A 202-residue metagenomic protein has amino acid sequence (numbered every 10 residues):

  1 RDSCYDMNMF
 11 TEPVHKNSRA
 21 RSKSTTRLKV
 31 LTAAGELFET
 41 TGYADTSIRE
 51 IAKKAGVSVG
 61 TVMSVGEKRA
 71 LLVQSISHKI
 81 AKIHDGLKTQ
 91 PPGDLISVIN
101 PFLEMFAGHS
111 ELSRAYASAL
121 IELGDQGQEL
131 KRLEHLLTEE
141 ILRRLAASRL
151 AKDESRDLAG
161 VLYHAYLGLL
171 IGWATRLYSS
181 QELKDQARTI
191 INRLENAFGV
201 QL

Functional and structural regions predicted by a protein language model:
R1-T25, Q201-L202: N-terminal intrinsically disordered/low-complexity leader segments
K29, A33, L37-A70, Q74: Helix-turn-helix
G66, A70-K79, E129, L133: Alpha-helical DNA-contacting segments of helix-turn-helix folds
Q74, L103-R132, E139, G168-T175: Amphipathic alpha-helical segments used for helix-helix packing
Q74-V98: Amphipathic alpha-helical linker/stalk segments
H84, G124-V161, D185-N196: Amphipathic alpha-helical packing segments from all-alpha helical-bundle domains
M105, R143, L162-Q181, N192-L202: Amphipathic C-terminal alpha-helical segment
